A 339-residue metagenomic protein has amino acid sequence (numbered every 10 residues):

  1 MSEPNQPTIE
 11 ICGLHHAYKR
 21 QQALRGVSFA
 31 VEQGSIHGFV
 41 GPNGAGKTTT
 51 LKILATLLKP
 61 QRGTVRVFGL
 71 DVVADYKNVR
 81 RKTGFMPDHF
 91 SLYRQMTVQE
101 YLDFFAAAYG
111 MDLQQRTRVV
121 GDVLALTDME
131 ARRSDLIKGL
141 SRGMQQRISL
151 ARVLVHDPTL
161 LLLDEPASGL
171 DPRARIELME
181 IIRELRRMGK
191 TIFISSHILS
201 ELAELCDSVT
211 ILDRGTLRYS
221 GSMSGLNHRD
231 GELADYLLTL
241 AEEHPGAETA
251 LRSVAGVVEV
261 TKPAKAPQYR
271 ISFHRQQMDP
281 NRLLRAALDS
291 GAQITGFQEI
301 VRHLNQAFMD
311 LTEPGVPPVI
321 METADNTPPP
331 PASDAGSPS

Functional and structural regions predicted by a protein language model:
G63-A74, N78-V79: Conserved ABC transporter NBD signature motif
D103, A107, Q114-R132: Conserved ABC ATPase "signature" region
L136-G143: Conserved ABC ATPase signature
L150: Hydrophobic anchor residue at the start of the ABC signature
D157: Conserved catalytic motifs of ABC-family nucleotide-binding domains
L161-D164: Catalytic Walker B motif of ABC-type/P-loop ATPase nucleotide-binding domains
M179-H274: ABC transporter nucleotide-binding domain
